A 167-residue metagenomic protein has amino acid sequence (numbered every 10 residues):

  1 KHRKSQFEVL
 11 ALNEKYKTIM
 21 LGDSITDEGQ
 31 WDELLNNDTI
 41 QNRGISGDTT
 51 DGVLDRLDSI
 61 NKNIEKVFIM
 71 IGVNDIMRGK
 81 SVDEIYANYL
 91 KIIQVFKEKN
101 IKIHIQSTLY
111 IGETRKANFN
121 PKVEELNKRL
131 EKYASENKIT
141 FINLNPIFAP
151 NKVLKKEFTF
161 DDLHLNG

Functional and structural regions predicted by a protein language model:
K1-K66: Serine-esterase "nucleophile elbow" of acetyl-processing enzymes
M20, I69, I105-Q106: Structural beta-sheet core signal
G47-V53, G79-Y89: Glycine-rich anion/phosphate-binding loops
E65, E98-K102, I139: A short helix->loop->beta-strand "cap" motif at the edges of active sites that frequently abuts
M70-I76: Cell-envelope and extracellular/periplasmic
I76-K80, E113-K116: Extracytoplasmic/secreted cell-surface and envelope-processing proteins
V82-K91, N120-N127: Charged helix-capping and loop-helix junction motifs
Y110-G167: Catalytic His-Asp segment of secreted/periplasmic serine-dependent ester chemistry enzymes
